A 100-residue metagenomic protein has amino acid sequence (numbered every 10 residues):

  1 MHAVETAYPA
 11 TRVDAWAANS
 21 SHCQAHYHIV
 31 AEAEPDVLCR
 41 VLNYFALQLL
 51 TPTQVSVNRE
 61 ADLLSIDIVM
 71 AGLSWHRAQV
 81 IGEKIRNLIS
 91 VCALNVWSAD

Functional and structural regions predicted by a protein language model:
M1-L47, T51-S56, E60-L63, H76-D100: Regulatory modules associated with amino-acid/nitrogen control
L63-A71: A generic structural motif
